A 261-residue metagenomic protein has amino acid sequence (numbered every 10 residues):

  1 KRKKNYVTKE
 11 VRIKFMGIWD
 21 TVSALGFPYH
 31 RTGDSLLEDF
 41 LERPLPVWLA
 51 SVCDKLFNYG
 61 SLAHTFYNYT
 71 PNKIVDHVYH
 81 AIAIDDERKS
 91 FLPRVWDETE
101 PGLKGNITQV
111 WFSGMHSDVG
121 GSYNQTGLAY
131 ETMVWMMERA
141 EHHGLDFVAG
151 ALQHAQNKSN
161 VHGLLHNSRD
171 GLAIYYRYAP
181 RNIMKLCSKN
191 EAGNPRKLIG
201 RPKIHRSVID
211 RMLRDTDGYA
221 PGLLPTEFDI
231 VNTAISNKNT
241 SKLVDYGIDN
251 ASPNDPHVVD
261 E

Functional and structural regions predicted by a protein language model:
K1-E261: Active-site- or binding-pocket-proximal scaffold segments within functional domains
